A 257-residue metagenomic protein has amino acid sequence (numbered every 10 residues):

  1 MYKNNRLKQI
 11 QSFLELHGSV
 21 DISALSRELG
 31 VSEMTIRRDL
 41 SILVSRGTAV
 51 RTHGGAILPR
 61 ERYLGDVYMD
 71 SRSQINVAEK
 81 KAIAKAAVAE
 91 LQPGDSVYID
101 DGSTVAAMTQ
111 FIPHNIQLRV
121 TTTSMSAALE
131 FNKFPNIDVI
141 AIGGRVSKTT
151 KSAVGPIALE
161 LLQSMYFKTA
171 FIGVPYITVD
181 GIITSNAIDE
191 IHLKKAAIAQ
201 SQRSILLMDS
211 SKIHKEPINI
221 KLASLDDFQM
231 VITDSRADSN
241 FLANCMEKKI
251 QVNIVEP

Functional and structural regions predicted by a protein language model:
Y2-Q9, F13-E28, M34, R38-Y98 (+3 more regions): HTH-adjacent hinge/linker in prokaryotic transcriptional regulators
Y2-S12, D21-S23, S32, S45 (+2 more regions): Conserved phosphate- and dinucleotide-binding cores of soluble alpha/beta proteins, encompassing both enzyme active
G94, N115-Q117, S201, F228: A general structural motif
D100-G102: Glycine-rich beta-strand-to-loop/alpha-helix junction loops that act as flexible
A107, A127: Internal active-site segments that recognize and position negatively charged phosphoryl groups and nucleotide moieties
